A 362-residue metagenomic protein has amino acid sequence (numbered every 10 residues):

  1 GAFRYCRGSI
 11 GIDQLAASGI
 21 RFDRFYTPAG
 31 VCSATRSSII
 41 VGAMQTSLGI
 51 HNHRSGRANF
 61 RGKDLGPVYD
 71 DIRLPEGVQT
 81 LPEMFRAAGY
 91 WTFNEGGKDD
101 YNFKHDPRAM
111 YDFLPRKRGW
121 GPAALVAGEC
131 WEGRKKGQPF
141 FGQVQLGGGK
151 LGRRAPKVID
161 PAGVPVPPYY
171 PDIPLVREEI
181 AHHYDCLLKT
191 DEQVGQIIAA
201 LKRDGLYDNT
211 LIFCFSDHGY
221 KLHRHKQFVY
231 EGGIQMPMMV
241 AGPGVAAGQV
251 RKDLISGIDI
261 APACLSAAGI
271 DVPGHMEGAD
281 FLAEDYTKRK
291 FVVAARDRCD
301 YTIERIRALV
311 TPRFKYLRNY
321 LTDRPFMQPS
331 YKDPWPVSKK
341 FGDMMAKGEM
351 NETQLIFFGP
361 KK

Functional and structural regions predicted by a protein language model:
G1-P360: Formylglycine-dependent sulfatase
